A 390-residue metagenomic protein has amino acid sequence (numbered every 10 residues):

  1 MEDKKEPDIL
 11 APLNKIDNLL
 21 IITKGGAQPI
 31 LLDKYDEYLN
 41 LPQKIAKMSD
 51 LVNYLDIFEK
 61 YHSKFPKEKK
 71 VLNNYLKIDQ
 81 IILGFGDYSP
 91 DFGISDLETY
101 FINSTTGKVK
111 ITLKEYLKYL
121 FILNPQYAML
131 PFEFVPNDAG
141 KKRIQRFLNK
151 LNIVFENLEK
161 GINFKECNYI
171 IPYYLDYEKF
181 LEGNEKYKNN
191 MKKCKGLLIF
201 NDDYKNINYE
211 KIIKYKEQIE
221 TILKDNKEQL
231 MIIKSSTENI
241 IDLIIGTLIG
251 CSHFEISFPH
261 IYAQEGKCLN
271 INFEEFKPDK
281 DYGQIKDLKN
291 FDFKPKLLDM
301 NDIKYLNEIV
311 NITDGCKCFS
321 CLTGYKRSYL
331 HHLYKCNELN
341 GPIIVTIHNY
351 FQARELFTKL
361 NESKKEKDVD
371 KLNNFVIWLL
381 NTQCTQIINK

Functional and structural regions predicted by a protein language model:
M1-E166, D279, I285: Non-catalytic, usually N-terminal nucleic-acid engagement modules in DNA/RNA processing proteins
E2-L10, N14-G26, V109, Y119-I122 (+2 more regions): C-terminal extensions of enzymes
P12, N152, G161-T313: Glycine-rich phosphate/ribose-binding loops and adjacent secondary-structure elements that form binding surfaces
G26, L51-N53, Y88-P90, F134-V135 (+4 more regions): Short, solvent-exposed loop/turn segments at secondary-structure junctions
I82-G84, M129, P172, N301 (+1 more regions): Residues in well-ordered beta-strands of folded domains
F92-D96, N311, L333: Short conserved micro-motifs at the rims of enzyme active sites and ligand-binding pockets
I94-L97, Q218-I222, L339: A short alpha-helix capping/helix-coil boundary motif
F155, E159, E220, T358-N361: Structural signal for well-ordered, non-membrane alpha-helices
